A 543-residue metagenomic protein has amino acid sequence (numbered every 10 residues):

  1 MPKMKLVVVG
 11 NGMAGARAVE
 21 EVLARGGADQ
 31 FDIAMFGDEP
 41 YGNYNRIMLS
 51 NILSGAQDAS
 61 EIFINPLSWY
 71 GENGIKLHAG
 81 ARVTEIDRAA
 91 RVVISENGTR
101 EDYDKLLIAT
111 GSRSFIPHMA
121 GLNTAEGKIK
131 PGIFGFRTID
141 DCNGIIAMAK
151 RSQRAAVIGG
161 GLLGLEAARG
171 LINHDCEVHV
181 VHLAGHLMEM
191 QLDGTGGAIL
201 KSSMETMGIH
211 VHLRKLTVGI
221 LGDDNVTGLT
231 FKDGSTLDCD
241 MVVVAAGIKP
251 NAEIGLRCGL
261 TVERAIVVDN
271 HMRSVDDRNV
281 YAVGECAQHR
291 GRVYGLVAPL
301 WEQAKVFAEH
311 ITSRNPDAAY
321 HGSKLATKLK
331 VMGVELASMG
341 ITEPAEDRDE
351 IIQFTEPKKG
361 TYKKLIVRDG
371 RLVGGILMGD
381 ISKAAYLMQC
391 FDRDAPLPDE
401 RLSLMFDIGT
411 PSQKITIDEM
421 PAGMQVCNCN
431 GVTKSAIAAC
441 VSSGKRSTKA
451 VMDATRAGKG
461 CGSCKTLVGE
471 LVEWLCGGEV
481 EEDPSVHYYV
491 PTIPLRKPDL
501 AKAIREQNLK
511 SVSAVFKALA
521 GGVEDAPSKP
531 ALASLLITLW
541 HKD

Functional and structural regions predicted by a protein language model:
M1-K5, N11, C286-A385, I408-S435 (+3 more regions): Mid-to-C-terminal Rossmann-like scaffold of FAD/NAD(P)H-dependent oxidoreductases
M1-V7, F63-A156, T230-K232, V243-A245 (+1 more regions): FAD-binding core/adjacent interface of flavoenzyme oxidoreductases
P2-K76, G170-Q191: Beta1-alpha1 glycine-rich phosphate/pyrophosphate-binding loop at the start of Rossmann-like nucleotide-binding domains
G10-M13, R137-T138, G159-G161: Glycine-rich Rossmann-fold phosphate-binding loop(s) that bind the pyrophosphate of adenine dinucleotide cofactors
A28-D32, K76-I94, E101, I172-N270: A Rossmann-like FAD-binding core segment of flavoenzymes
E101-S112, I158, V178, L237-G247 (+3 more regions): Short hydrophobic core segments
G127-S152, I220-T230, S235-E309, P396-P411: FAD-site-proximal beta/loop scaffold in flavoenzymes
D140, G144-L192, V226: Rossmann-like NAD(P)H-binding beta-loop-alpha module
